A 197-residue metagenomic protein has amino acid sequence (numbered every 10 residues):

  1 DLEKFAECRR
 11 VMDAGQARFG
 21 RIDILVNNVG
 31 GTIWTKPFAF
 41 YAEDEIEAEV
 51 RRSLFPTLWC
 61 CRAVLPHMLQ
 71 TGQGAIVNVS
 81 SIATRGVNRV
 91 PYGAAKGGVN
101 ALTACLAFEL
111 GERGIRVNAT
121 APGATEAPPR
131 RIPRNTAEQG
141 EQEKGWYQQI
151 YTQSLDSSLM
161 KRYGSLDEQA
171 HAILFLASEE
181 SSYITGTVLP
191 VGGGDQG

Functional and structural regions predicted by a protein language model:
D1-R10, E43, D167-E168: The beta1-alpha1 cofactor-binding region of Rossmann-like NAD(H)/NADP(H)-dependent oxidoreductases
R9, T32-E47, Q70, N88-P91 (+3 more regions): Conserved mid-core segment of classical short-chain dehydrogenase/reductases
D23, A39-L58, Q73, V77 (+2 more regions): Catalytic Tyr-X3-Lys loop
T32-T35, I173-L174, T185-G197: Short C-terminal tail/terminal secondary-structure segment of NAD(P)H-dependent dehydrogenase/reductase domains
C61, A95, T103: Active-site helix of classical SDR
P66, F108-E112, S182: Alpha-helical segment proximal to the catalytic Tyr-Lys
S81: Residue(s) in the substrate-gating loop at a strand-loop-helix junction that position the organic substrate next
E112, A124-S157: A glycine/serine/threonine-rich, flexible loop-to-helix segment that serves as the NAD(P) cofactor-binding "lid"
